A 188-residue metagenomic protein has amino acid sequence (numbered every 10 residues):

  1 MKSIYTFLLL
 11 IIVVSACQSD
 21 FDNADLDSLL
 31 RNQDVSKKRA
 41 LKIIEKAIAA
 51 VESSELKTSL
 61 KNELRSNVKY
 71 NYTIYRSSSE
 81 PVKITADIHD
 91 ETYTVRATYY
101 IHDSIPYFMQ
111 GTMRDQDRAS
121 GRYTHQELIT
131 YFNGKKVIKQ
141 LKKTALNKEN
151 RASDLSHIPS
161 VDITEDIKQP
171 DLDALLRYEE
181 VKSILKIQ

Functional and structural regions predicted by a protein language model:
I4-V13: Sec-dependent N-terminal signal peptides
V13-S15, K186: Amphipathic alpha-helical interaction segments
C17-F21: Bacterial signal peptide processing site
N23-Q188: Extended, compositionally biased repeat/scaffold regions that form elongated interaction surfaces
